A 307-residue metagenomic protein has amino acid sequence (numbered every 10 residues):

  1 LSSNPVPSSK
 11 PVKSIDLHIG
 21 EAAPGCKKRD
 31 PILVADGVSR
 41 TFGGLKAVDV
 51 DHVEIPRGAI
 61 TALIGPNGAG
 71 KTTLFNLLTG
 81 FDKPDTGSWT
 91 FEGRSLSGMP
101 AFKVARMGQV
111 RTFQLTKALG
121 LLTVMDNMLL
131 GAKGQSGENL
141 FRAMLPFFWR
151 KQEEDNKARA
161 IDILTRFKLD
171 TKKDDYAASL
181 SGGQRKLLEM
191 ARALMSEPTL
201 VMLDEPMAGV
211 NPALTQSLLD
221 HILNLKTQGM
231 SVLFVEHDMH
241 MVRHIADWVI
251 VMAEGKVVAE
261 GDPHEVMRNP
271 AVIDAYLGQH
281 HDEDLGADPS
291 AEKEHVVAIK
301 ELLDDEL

Functional and structural regions predicted by a protein language model:
I64-P66: The feature captures the beta-strand-to-loop junction immediately N-terminal to the Walker
T79: Helix-to-loop junction immediately C-terminal to a conserved catalytic motif
S97-G98, I163-S181: Conserved ABC nucleotide-binding domain
L140-K172, D220-L223: Conserved ABC ATPase "signature" region
V201-E205: Catalytic Walker B motif of ABC-type/P-loop ATPase nucleotide-binding domains
V242-H244: A short, surface-exposed alpha-helical micro-motif characterized by mixed small hydrophobic and charged/polar residues
